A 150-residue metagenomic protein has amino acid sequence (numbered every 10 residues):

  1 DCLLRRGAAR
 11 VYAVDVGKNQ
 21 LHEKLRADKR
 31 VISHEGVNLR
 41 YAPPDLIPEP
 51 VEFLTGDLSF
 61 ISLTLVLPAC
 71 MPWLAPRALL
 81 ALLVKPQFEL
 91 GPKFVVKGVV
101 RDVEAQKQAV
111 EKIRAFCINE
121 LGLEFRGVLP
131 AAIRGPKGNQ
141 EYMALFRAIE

Functional and structural regions predicted by a protein language model:
D1-A9: Conserved SAM-binding loop of SAM-dependent methyltransferases across substrates and taxa, primarily the Class I
A9-L65: S-adenosyl-L-methionine
L21, K85, G138: Residue-level signal for inorganic ion chemistry
E35-V37, G127-P130: Short loop/edge segments at beta-strand edges and connector loops that shape dinucleotide/nucleotide cofactor-binding
T64-A81: A short glycine-rich, Lys/Arg-flanked "PGG" loop and its adjoining helix->strand segment in the class I
R77-G91: Conserved beta-strand signature within the Rossmann-like core of class I S-adenosyl-L-methionine
Q87-R126: C-terminal substrate-binding/active-site "lid" region of AdoMet-derived donor-dependent transferases
I133-E150: Core SAM-dependent methyltransferase catalytic element
